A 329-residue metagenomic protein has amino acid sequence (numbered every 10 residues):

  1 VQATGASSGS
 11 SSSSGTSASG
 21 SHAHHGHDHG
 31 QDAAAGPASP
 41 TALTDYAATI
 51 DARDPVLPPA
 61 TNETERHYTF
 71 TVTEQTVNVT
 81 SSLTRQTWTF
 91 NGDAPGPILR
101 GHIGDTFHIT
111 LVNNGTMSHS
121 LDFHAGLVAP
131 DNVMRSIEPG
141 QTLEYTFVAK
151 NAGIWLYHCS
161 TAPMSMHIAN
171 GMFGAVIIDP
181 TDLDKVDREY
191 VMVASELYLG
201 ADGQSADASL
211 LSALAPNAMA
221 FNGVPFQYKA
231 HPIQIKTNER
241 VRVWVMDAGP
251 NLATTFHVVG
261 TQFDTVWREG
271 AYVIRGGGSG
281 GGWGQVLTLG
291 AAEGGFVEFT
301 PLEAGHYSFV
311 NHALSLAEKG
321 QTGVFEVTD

Functional and structural regions predicted by a protein language model:
V1-D329: Copper-binding active sites and cupredoxin-like electron-transfer domains, recognizing His/Cys-rich ligand loops
